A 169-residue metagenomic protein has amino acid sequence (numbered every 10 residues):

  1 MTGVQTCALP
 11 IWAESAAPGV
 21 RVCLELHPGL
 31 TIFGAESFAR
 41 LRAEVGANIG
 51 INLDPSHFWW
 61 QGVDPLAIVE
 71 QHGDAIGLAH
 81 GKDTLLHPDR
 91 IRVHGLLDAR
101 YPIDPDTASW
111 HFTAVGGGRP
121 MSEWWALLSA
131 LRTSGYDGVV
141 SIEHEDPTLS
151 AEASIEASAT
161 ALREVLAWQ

Functional and structural regions predicted by a protein language model:
M1-L9: Short, small-residue-biased leader/transition segments that mark boundaries at the very start of proteins
A8, I76, A159: Short amphipathic alpha-helical/adjacent loop interface patches that line ligand and macromolecule-binding sites
A8-G50, W60: Active-site acidic/histidine proton-transfer and metal-coordination neighborhood in alpha/beta enzyme cores
I11-V22, V45, A126-D137, W168-Q169: A structural motif corresponding to the C-terminal end of an alpha-helix and its immediate exit/capping segment
V22, F38, D54, A79 (+3 more regions): Conserved, mostly hydrophobic/aromatic
E25-G29, D54-F58, K82-L86, E143-P147: Active-site beta-loop-alpha junctions enriched in small/polar residues
A35, A39, W59-Y136, E152-A153: Gly/Pro-rich active-site loop or hairpin
A151-Q169: C-terminal helical cap(s) of enzyme catalytic domains, especially alpha/beta-barrels
